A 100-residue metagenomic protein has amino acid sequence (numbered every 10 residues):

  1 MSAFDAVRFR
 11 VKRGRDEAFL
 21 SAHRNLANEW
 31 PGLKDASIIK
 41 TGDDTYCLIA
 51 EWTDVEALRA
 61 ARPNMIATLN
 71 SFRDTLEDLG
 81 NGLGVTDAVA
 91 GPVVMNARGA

Functional and structural regions predicted by a protein language model:
S2-F9, C47: Active-site-flanking beta-strand signature of metal-NTP-handling nucleotidyl enzymes and homologous cyclase-like
F4, D35-A36: Short hydrophobic/aromatic beta-strand element in the GNAT-like acyltransferase core that lines or flanks the acyl-donor
R8-S21: Short, surface-exposed ligand-recognition loops at beta-strand->loop->(often short) alpha-helix junctions that present
K12-G14, V55, V93: Generic structural motif
R24-D35, E51-D87: An amphipathic, aromatic/His-enriched active-site/gating alpha helix that lines ligand/cofactor pockets
D87-A100: Short, low-order "capping/linker" segments at domain edges
